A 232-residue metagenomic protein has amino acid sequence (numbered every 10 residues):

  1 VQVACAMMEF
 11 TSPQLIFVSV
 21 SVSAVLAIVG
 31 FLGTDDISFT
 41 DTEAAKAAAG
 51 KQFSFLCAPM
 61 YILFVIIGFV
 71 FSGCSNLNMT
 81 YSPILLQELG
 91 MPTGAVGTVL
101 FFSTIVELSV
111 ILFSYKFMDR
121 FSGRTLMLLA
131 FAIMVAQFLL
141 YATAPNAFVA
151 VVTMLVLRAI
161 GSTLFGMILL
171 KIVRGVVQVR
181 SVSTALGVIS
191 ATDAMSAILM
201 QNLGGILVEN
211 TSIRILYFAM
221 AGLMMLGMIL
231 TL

Functional and structural regions predicted by a protein language model:
A6-V22, I206-M224: A membrane-interface helix-boundary motif in multi-pass transporters
M8, V110-S122, V208: Helix-to-loop junctions at the C-terminal end of transmembrane segments in multipass secondary transporters
S21-T40, L230-L232: C-terminal membrane-cytosol helix-exit motif in multi-pass small-molecule transporters
D35-F64: Juxtamembrane intracellular "pre-TM" segments in multi-pass secondary transporters
Y61-T98: Extracytoplasmic gate region of multi-pass secondary transporters
T125-L140: Structural signature of the two symmetry-related core transmembrane helices
L164-V177: Intracellular juxtamembrane helix-capping segments at the cytosolic ends of symmetry-related transmembrane helices
S181-N210: A late C-terminal transmembrane helix in Major Facilitator Superfamily
